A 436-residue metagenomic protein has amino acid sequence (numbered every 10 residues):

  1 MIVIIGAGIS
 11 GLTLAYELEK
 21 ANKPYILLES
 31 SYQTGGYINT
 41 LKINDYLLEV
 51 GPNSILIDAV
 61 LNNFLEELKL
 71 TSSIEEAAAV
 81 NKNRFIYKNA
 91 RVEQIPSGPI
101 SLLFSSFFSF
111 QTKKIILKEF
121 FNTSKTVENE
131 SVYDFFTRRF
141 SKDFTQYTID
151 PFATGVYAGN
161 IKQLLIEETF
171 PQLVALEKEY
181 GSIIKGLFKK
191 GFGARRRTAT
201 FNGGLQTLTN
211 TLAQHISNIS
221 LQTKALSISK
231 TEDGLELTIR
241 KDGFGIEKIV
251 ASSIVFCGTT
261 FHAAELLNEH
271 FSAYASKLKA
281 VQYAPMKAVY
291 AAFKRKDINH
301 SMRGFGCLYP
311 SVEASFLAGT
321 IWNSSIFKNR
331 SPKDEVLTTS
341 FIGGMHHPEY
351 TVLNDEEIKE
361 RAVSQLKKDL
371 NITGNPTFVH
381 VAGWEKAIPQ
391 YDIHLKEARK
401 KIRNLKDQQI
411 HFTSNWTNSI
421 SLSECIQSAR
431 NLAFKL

Functional and structural regions predicted by a protein language model:
M1-L27: N-terminal Rossmann-like FAD-binding beta1-loop-alpha1 element of flavoenzymes
S10, Q33, F261: Conserved Rossmann-like nucleotide-cofactor binding loop
E19-K42: Glycine-rich FAD pyrophosphate-binding loop
A21, S72, K224-T338, M345-V352 (+4 more regions): Mid-domain catalytic core of redox enzymes that form a hydrophobic substrate pocket/lid adjacent to a catalytic redox
N44-T123: Dinucleotide-binding Rossmann-like beta1-alpha1 core, especially the glycine-rich loop that anchors the ADP
N63-Q94, F140-Q146, H215-L221, L226-E236: Feature captures the FAD/FMN-dependent oxidoreductase FAD-binding
P96-G98, M302-R303, T320-L436: Conserved flavin/dinucleotide-binding core of flavoenzymes
I116-L117, F121-G234: Active-site/ligand-binding neighborhood in enzyme catalytic cores
